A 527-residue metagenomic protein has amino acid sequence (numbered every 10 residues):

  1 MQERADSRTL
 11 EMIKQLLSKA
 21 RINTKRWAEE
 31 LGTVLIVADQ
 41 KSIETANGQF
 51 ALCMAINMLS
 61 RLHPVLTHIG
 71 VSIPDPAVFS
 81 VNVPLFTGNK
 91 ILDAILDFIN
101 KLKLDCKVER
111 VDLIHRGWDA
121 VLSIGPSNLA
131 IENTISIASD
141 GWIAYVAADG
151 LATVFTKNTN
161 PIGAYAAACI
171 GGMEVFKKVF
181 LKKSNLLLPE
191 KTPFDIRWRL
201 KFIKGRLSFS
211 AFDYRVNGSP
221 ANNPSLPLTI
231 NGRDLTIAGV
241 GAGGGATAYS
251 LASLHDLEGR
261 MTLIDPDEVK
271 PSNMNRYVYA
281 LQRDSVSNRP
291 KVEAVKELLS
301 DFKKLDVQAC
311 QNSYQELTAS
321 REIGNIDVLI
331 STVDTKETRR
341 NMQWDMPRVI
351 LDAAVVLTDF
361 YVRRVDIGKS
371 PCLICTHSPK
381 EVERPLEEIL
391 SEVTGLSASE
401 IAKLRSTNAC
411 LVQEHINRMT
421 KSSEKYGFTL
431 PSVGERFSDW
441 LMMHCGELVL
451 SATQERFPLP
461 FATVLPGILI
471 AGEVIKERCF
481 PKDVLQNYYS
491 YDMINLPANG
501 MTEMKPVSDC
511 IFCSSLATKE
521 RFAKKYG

Functional and structural regions predicted by a protein language model:
M1-A51, I56-L62, G88-D234: Glycine/serine-rich phosphate-binding loop and adjoining beta1-alpha1 elements at the start of nucleotide-handling
M1-E44, P64, S184-T247, L254 (+3 more regions): Phosphate-binding loop/pocket of nucleotide- and phosphate-handling active sites
L52, G244-A248, K270: N-terminal Rossmann-fold NAD(P) dinucleotide-binding loop
H63-D105, R260-K304: Glycine-rich phosphate-binding loop and adjoining beta1-alpha1-beta2 segment of Rossmann-like nucleotide-binding folds
R110-D112, C310-A319: Conserved SAM/SAH-binding loop
H115, E322-G324: A short, aliphatic-rich alpha-helical micro-motif
D119-V146, V328-C372: ADP-ribose/adenylate-binding Rossmann-like module
D149-P193, R197-R199, T358, G368-Y489: Adenosine-phosphate binding glycine-rich loop
